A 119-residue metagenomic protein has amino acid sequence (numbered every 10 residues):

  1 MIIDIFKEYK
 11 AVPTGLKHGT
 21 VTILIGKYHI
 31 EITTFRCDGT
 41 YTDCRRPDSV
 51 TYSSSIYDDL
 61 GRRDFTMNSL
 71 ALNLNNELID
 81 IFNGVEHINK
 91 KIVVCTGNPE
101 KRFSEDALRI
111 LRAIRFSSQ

Functional and structural regions predicted by a protein language model:
M1-Q119: Catalytic cores of the polymerase beta-like nucleotidyltransferase superfamily and closely associated nucleotide
